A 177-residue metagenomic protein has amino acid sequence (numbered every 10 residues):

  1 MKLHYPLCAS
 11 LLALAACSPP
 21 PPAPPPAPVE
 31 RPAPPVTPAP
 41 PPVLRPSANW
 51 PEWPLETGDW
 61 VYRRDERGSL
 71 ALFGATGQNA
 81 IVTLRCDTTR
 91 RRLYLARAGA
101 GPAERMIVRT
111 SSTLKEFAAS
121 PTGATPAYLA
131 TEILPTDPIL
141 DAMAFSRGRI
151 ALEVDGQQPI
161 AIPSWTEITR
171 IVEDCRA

Functional and structural regions predicted by a protein language model:
M1-L7: Bacterial N-terminal signal peptides that target proteins for export
A13-A16: C-terminal motif of bacterial Sec signal peptides marking the signal peptidase cleavage site
P20-P22, F117, P121-A177: Internal interaction segment
P26-P51: Post-signal peptide N-terminal segment of mature Sec-exported envelope proteins
R45-V82: Transition segment at domain starts
R67-A75, R91-R97, A127-I133: Generic recognition of long tandem-repeat/solenoid scaffolds
R85-T122: Mid-length scaffold segments of soluble, non-membrane domains
